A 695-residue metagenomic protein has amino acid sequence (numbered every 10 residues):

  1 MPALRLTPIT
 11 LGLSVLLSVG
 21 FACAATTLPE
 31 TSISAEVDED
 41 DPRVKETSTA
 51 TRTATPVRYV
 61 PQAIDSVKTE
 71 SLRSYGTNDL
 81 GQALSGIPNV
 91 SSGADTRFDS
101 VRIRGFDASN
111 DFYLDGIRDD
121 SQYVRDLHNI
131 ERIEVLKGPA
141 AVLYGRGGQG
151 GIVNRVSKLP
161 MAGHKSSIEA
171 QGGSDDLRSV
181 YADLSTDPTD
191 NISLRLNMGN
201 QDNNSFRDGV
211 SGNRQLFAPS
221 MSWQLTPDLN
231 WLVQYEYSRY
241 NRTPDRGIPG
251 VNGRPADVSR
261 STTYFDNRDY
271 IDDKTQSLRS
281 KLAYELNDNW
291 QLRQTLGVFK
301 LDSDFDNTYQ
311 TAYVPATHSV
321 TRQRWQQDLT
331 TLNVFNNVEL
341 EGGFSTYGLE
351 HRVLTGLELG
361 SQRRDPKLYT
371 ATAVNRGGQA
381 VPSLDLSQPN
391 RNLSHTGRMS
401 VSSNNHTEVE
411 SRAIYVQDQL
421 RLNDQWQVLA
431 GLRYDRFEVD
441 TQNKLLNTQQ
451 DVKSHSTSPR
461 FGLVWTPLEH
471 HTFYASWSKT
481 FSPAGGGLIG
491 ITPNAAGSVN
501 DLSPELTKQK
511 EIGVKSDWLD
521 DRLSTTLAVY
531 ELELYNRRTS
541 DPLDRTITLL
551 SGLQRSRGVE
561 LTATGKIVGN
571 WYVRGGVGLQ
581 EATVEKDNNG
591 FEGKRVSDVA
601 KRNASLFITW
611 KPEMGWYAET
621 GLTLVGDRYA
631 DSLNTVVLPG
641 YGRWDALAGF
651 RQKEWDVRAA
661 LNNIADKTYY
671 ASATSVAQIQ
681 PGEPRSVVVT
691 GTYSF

Functional and structural regions predicted by a protein language model:
L28-G163, T480, I512: Acidic, small-polar-rich N-terminal luminal/periplasmic segments of exported/outer-membrane proteins
H128-E131, V142-P219, L225-L229, Q276 (+1 more regions): Outer-membrane beta-barrel translocator/receptor signature
Q201, S205, Q215-E285, V298-T331 (+3 more regions): Acidic/polar loop-and-plug regions of large Gram-negative outer-membrane beta-barrel proteins
N241-R254, R363-D365, E438, V464-E511 (+6 more regions): Surface-exposed extracellular loop regions of Gram-negative outer-membrane beta-barrel proteins, predominantly
L278-L301, R322-Q442: Face-selective signature of the C-terminal outer-membrane beta-barrel domain
K281-G297, L301-N307, T472-Y474, S503-G569 (+4 more regions): Membrane-embedded beta-barrel scaffold of Gram-negative outer-membrane proteins
V353, A475, K510, V596-F695: Conserved C-terminal beta-signal and adjacent last beta-strands/turns of outer-membrane beta-barrel proteins
R522, A528-E533, L550-L633, A665-T668 (+1 more regions): Gram-negative outer-membrane beta-barrel transporters
